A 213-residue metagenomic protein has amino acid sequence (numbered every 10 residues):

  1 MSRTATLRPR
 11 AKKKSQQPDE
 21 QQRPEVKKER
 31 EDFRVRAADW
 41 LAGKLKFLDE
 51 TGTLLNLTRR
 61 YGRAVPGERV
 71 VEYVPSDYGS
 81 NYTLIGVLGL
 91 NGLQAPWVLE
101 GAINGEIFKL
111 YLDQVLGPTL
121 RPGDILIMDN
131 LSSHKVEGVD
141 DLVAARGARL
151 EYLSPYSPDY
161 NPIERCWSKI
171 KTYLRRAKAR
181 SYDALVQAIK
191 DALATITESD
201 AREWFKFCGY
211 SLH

Functional and structural regions predicted by a protein language model:
M1-H213: Short functional hotspots at interaction and active-site rims
